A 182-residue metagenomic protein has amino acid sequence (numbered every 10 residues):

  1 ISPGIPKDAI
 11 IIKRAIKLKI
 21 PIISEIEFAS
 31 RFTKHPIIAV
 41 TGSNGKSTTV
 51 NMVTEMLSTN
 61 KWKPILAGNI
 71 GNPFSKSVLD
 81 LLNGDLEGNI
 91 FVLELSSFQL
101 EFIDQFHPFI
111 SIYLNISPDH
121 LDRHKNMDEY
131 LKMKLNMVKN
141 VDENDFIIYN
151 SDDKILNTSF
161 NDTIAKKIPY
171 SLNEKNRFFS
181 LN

Functional and structural regions predicted by a protein language model:
P3-S151, I155-A165: Phosphate-binding loop of NTP-binding sites
I23-F28, I164-N182: Beta-strand->loop->alpha-helix junctions that form or flank phosphate-binding loops in nucleotide-handling enzymes
